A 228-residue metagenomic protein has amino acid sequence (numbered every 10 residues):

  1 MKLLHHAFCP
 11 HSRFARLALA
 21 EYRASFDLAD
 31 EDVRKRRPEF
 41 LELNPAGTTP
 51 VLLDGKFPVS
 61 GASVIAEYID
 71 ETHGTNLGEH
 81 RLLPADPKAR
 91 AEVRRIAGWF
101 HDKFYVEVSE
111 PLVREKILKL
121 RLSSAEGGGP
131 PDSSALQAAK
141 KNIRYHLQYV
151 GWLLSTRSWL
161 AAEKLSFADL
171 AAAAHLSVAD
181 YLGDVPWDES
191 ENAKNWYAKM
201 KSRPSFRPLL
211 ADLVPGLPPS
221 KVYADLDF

Functional and structural regions predicted by a protein language model:
M1-S133, D227: GST-like domain detector, emphasizing the conserved glutathione-binding G-site in the N-terminal thioredoxin-like
A29, A62, E189-S190, L210-A211: Residue-level detector of family-conserved "landmark" positions at structurally sensitive sites
R34, L165, P215-G216: Positions that flank functional sites
N44, S63, V108, L154 (+2 more regions): Short, flexible helix/strand-to-coil boundary loops that buttress conserved ligand/catalytic motifs in alpha/beta
G78-A85, E107-V108, L160-E163, D188 (+1 more regions): Short, hydrophobic secondary-structure boundary micro-motifs
F100-S202: GST-like fold's C-terminal all-alpha helical module
L213-F228: Acidic/histidine-enriched, glycine/proline-rich intrinsically disordered or flexible terminal extensions
